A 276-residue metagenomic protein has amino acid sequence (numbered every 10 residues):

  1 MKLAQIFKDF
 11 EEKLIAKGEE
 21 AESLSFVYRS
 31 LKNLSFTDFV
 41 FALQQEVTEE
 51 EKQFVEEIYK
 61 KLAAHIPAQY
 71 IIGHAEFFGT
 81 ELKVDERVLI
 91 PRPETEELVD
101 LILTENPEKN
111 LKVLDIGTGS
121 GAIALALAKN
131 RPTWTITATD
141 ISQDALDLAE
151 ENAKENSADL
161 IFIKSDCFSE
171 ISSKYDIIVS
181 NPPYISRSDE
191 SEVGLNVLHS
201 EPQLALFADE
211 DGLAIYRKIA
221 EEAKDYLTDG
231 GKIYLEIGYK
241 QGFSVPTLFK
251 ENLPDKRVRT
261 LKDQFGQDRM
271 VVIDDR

Functional and structural regions predicted by a protein language model:
M1-V40, Q45-V47: Non-catalytic accessory regions of SAM-dependent methyltransferases
V27, H65, T95, I123 (+7 more regions): Residue-level signal for inorganic ion chemistry
S30-T104: Conserved AdoMet
Q69, I185-S188, K240: Active-site beta-alpha loop architecture of Rossmann-like, nucleotide-cofactor-dependent enzymes
I72, I163-D166, K262: Short loop/edge segments at beta-strand edges and connector loops that shape dinucleotide/nucleotide cofactor-binding
E97-E192: Conserved SAM/SAH cofactor-binding pocket of Class I
Y184-I215: Mobile active-site "lid"/loop adjacent to the S-adenosyl-L-methionine
E210-D274: Conserved Class I SAM-dependent methyltransferase catalytic core
